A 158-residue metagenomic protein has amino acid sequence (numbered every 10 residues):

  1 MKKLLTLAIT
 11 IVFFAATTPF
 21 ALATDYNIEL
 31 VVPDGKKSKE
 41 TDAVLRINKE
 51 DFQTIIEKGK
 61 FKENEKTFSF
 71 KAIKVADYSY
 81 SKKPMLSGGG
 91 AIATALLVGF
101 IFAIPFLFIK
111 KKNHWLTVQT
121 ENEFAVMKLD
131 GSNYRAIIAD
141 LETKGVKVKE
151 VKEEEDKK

Functional and structural regions predicted by a protein language model:
M1-T24: N-terminal export/membrane-targeting signals
L4-I11, D42-I47, I104-N113: Short, surface-exposed loop and linker segments with low hydrophobicity and enrichment for Pro/Ser/Thr
T17-I55: Anionic N-terminal interaction surfaces
E40, E63-K66, K111-H114: Short, surface-exposed coil-to-beta transition loops
E40, F61-E63, T120-F124: Glycine-centered tight beta-turn/hairpin loop motif at sheet-sheet or coil-to-beta transitions
R46-G90: Add "or lipid-surface remodeling" -> "...that mediate pore formation, membrane permeabilization, membrane fusion
D77-K158: Acidic, Ser/Thr- and proline-rich intrinsically disordered linker/docking segments of eukaryotic scaffolds
